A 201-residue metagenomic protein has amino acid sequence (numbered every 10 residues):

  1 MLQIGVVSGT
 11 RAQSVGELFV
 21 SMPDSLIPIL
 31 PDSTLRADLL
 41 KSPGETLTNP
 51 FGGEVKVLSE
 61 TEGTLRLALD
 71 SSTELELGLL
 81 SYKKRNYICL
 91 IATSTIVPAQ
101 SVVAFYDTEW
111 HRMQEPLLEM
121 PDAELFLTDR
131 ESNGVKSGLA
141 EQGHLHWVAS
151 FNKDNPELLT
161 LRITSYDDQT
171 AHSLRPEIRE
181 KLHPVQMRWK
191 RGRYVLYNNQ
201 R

Functional and structural regions predicted by a protein language model:
M1-G5: Bacterial N-terminal signal peptides
R11-L80: Terminal domain-start segments
N49-P50, V97-A99, E177-K181: Short, solvent-exposed loop/turn segments at conserved positions within beta-propeller repeat blades
G53-R66, D107-P116, W189-R193: Surface-exposed loop/turn elements that mediate protein-protein interactions on large endomembrane-trafficking
T73-E76, V97-S101, S137, D168-S173: Short, surface-exposed beta-strand/loop "edge" segments at domain boundaries and coil↔beta transitions
K83-T93, D154-R162: Acidic/hydrophobic-patterned starts of short beta strands in beta-sheet-rich repeat architectures
R85-P121: Mid-length scaffold segments of soluble, non-membrane domains
E115-R191, V195-R201: Short aromatic loop motif centered on NTY/YTY
